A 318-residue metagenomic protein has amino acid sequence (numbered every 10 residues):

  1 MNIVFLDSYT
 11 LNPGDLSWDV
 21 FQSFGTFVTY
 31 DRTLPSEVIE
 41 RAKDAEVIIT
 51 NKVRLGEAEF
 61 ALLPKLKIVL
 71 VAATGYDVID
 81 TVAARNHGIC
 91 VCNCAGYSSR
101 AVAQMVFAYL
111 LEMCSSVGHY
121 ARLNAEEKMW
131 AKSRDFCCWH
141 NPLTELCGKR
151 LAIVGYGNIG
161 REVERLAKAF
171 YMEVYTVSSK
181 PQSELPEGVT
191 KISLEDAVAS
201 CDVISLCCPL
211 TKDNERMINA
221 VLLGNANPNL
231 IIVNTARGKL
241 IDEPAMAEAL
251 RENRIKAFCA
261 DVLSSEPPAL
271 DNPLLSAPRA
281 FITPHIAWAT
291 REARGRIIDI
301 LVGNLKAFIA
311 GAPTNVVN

Functional and structural regions predicted by a protein language model:
M1-A45, E173-Y175: N-terminal glycine-/charge-rich "phosphate-binding" loop or analogous flexible N-terminal tail
N12, R85-N86, N93-M105, H119-E126 (+1 more regions): C-terminal helix-to-coil terminal segments
D31, A72-A73, I89-R100, S178: Short beta->alpha connector loops at strand-helix junctions that form conserved, small/polar/Pro-enriched
L55-F60, E173, S179-P273: Rossmann-like adenosine-cofactor binding region
H87, A95-R150: Phosphate-binding beta-alpha-beta segment of Rossmann-like dinucleotide-binding domains, i.e., the NAD(P)
Y156-G157: Glycine-rich Rossmann-fold phosphate-binding loop(s) that bind the pyrophosphate of adenine dinucleotide cofactors
G160-R161: N-terminal Rossmann-fold NAD(P) dinucleotide-binding loop
